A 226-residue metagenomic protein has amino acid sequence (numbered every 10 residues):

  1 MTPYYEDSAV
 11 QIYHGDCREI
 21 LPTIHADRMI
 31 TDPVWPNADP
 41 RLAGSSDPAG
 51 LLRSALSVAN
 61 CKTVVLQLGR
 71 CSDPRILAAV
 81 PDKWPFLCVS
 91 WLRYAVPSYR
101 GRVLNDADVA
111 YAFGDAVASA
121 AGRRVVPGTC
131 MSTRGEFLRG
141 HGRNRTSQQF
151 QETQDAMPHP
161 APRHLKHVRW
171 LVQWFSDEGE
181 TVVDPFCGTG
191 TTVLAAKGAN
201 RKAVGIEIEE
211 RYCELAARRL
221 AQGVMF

Functional and structural regions predicted by a protein language model:
M1-P3, D32: Short, charged N-terminal beta->alpha structural module
P3-I12: Beta-strand-turn-beta hairpins that frame and shape the catalytic cleft of phosphate-ester-processing enzymes
H14-E19: Conserved SAM/SAH-binding loop
I24-I30, P40, V80-F226: Class I S-adenosyl-L-methionine
V34, L68-C71, F186: Short strand-turn motif at the edge of the Rossmann-like AdoMet-binding core
N37-G44: Conserved ATPase-coupling elements of RecA-like P-loop NTPase cores
S45-V96: Conserved Class I SAM-dependent methyltransferase catalytic core
